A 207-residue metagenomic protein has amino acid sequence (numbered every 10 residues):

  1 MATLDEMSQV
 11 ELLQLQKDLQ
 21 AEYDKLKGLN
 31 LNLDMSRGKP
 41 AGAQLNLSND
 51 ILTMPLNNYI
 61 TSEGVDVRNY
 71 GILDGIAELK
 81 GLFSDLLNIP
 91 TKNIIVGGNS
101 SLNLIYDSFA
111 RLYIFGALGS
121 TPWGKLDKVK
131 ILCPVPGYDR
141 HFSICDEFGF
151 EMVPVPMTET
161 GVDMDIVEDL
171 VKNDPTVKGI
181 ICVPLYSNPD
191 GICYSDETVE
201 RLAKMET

Functional and structural regions predicted by a protein language model:
A2-D85: N-terminal "arm"/small-domain region of PLP-dependent enzymes with the aminotransferase-like
V65-T207: Conserved core of the PLP fold type I
